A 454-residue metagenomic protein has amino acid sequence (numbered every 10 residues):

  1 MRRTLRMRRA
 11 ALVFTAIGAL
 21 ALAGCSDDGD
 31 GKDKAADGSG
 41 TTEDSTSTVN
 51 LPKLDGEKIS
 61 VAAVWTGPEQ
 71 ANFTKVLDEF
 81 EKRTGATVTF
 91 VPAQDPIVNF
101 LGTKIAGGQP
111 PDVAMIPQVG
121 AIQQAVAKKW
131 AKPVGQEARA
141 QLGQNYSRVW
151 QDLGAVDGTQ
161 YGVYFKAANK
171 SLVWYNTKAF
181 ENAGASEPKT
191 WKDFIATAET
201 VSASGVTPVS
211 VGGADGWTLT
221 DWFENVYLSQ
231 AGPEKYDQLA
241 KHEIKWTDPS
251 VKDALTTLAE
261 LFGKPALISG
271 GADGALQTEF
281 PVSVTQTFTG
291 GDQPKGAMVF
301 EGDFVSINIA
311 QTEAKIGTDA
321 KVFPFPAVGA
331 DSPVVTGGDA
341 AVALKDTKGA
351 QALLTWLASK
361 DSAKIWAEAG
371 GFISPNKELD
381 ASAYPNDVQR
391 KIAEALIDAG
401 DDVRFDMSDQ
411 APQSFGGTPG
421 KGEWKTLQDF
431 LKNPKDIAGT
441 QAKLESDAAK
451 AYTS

Functional and structural regions predicted by a protein language model:
T48-K53, V119-S171, K321: Hinge/lid segment of periplasmic solute-binding proteins
L51-K53, G135-Y146, G213, Q230-D253 (+7 more regions): Short, solvent-exposed loop/beta-turn-alpha elements that line the ligand-binding surface or hinge of extracytoplasmic
D78, F304-I373: Extracytoplasmic/periplasmic substrate-recognition and gating elements
D78-S147, E181-K189, G290, K295-M298 (+3 more regions): Extracytoplasmic "Venus flytrap"/periplasmic binding protein-like
K104, P111-D112, L142-K178, T207-S210 (+2 more regions): A structural signal for short loop-to-beta-strand junctions that line the ligand-binding cleft of periplasmic/secreted
A125-K129, W150-K189, A214-L239, V335-A341 (+1 more regions): Periplasmic solute-binding protein
P233-T312: Extracytoplasmic ligand-binding clamshell segments of periplasmic binding protein
F372-I373, E378, A393-A448: C-terminal capping/gating helix-and-loop segments adjacent to ligand/active sites or protein-protein/ligand interfaces
